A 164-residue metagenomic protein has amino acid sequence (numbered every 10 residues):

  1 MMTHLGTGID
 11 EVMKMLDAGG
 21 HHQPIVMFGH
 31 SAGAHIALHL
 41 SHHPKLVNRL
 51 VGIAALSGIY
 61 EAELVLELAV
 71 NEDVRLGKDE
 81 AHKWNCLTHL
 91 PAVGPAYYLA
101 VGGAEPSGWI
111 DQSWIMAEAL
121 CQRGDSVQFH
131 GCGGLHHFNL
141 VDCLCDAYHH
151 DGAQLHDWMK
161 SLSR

Functional and structural regions predicted by a protein language model:
M1-R164: Alpha/beta-hydrolase superfamily serine-hydrolase fold, recognizing
